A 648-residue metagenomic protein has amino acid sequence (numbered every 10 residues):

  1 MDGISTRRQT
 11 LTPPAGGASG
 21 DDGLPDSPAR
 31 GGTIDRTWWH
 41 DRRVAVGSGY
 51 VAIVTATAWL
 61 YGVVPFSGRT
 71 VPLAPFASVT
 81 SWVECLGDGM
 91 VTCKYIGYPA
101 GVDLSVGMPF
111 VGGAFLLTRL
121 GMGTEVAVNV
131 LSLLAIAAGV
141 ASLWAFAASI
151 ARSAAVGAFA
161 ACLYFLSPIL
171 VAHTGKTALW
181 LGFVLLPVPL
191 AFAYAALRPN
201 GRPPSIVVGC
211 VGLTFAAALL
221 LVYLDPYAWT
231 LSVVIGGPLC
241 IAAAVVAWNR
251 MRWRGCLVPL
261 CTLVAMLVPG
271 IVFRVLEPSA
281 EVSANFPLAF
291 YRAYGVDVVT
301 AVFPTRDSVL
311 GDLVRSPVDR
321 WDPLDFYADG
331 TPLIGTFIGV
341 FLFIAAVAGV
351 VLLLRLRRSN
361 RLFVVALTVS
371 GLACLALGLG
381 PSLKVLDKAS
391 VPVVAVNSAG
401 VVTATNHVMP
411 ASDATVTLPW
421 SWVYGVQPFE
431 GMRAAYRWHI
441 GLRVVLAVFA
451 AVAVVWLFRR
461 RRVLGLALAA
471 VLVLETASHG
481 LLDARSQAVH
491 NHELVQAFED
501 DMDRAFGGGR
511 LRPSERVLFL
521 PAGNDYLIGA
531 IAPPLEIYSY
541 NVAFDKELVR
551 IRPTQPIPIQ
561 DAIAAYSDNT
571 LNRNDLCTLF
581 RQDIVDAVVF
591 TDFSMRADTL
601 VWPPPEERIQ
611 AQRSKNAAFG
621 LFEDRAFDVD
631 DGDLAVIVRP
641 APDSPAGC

Functional and structural regions predicted by a protein language model:
S48-A52, C210-G212, A216-A217, G236 (+3 more regions): Hydrophobic alpha-helical membrane-interfacial segments at the cytosolic entry of transmembrane helices
G49-A52, A141, Y327, R357-R358 (+1 more regions): Extracytoplasmic
Y50-V54, A137-S149, A155-G201, S205-A244 (+3 more regions): Membrane-embedded helix bundles of polyisoprenyl
I53-G139, S167, V171-A172, T177 (+3 more regions): Membrane-interface coil-to-helix junctions
V91, I271-L352, P410, A435: Periplasmic/ER-lumenal interhelical loops and adjacent helix-loop junctions in multi-pass membrane proteins
A172-W180, D319-I334, A376-V448: Membrane-helix boundary/interfacial segments in multi-pass membrane proteins
L231-V264, G349-R357: Perimembrane helix-loop-helix junctions
I241-V246, D322, T336-G378: Hydrophobic, aromatic-rich transmembrane alpha-helices and their immediate juxtamembrane boundary segments
